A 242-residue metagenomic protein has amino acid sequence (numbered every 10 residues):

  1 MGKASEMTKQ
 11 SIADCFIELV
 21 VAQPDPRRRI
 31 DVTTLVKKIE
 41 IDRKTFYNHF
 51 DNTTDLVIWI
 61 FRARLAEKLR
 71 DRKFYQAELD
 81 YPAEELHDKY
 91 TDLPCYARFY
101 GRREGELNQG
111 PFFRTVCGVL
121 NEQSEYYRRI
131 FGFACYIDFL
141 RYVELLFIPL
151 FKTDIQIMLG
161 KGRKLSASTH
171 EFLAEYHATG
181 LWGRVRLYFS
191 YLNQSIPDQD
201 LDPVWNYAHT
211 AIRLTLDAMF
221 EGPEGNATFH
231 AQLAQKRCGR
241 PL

Functional and structural regions predicted by a protein language model:
E6-V32, R62: Short, amphipathic alpha-helix enriched in basic
S11-E18, K38, D55-E78, P111 (+2 more regions): Alpha-helical structural segments
E18-A22, F61-N108, Y127-F131: Amphipathic alpha-helical linker/stalk segments
Q23, L79, S124-F131, M158-K161 (+2 more regions): Secondary-structure edge/capping motif, primarily at the C-terminal ends of alpha-helices and the immediately following
Q23-W59: Helix-turn-helix
F112-E122, A134-K161, E171-G183: Amphipathic alpha-helical packing segments from all-alpha helical-bundle domains
Q156, A178-L242: C-terminal peripheral helix-coil segments that are non-catalytic and often amphipathic
